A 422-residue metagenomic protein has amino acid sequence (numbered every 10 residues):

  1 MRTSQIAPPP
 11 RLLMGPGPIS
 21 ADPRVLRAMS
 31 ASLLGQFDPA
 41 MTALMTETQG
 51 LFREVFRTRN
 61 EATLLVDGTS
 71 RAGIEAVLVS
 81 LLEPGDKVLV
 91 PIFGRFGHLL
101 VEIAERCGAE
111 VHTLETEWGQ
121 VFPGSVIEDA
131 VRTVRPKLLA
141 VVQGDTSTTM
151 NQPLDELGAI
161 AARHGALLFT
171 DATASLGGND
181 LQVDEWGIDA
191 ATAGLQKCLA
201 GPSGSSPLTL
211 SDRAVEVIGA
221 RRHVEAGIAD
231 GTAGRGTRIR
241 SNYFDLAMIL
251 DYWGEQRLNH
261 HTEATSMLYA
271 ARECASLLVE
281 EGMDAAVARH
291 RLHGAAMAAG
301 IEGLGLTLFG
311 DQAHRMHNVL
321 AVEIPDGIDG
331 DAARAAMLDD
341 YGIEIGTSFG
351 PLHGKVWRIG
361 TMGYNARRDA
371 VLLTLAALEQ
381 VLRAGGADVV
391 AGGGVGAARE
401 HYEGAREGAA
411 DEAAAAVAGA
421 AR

Functional and structural regions predicted by a protein language model:
M1-A28, A405, A409-R422: N-terminal glycine-rich, Lys/His-bearing helix-loop that initiates the first secondary-structure elements of many
P10-V66, R71: A glycine-/small-polar-enriched, mobile loop at the entrance of the PLP active site in fold-type I
S20-A21, L199-A299, G303: Active-site C-terminal subdomain of aminotransferase-like
E61-L89, F93, G97-V101: Conserved beta-loop-alpha segment that forms the PLP phosphate-binding cup at the N-terminus of a helix
F122-G177, A190, C198: Active-site phosphate-binding strand-loop segment of PLP-dependent enzymes
D184-Q196: Conserved active-site segment immediately N-terminal to the catalytic lysine that forms the internal aldimine
T307-D340: Conserved PLP-binding catalytic core of the aspartate aminotransferase-like
P351, K355-R422: PLP-dependent enzyme catalytic core of the Aspartate aminotransferase-like
